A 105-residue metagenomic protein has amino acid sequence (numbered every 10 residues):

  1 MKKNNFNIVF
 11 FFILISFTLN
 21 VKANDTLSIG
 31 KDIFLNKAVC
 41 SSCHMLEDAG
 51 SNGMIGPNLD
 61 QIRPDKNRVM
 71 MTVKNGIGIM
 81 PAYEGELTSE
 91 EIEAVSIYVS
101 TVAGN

Functional and structural regions predicted by a protein language model:
M1-N24, N105: N-terminal export/targeting leaders of redox proteins
S16-L35, R68: Electrostatic cytochrome c docking/interface patches
S28, D32, M71, E93 (+1 more regions): Replace "anionic and nucleotidyl ligands
K31-D32, S41-I77: Gly/Gly-Pro-rich "capping" loops immediately C-terminal to redox-active cysteine motifs in periplasmic/lumenal
L35-M45, G78-P81, E93-I97: C-type cytochrome heme c attachment motif
G56, E84-G85: Short, solvent-exposed loop/turn segments at secondary-structure boundaries
E86-N105: C-terminal capping alpha-helices of c-type cytochrome domains
